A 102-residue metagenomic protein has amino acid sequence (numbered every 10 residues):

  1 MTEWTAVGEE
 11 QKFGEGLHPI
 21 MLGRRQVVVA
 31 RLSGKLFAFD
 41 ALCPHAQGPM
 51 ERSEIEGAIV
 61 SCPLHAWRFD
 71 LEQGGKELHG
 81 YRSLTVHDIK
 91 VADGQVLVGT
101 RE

Functional and structural regions predicted by a protein language model:
M1-G57, D70, S83-E102: N-terminal pre-ligand scaffold of iron-sulfur
C43, C62-H65: Short cysteine clusters
G74-G75: Glycine-centered positions in the ABC transporter ATPase nucleotide-binding domain
L78-G80: Axial heme c-ligation environment in periplasmic c-type cytochrome domains
